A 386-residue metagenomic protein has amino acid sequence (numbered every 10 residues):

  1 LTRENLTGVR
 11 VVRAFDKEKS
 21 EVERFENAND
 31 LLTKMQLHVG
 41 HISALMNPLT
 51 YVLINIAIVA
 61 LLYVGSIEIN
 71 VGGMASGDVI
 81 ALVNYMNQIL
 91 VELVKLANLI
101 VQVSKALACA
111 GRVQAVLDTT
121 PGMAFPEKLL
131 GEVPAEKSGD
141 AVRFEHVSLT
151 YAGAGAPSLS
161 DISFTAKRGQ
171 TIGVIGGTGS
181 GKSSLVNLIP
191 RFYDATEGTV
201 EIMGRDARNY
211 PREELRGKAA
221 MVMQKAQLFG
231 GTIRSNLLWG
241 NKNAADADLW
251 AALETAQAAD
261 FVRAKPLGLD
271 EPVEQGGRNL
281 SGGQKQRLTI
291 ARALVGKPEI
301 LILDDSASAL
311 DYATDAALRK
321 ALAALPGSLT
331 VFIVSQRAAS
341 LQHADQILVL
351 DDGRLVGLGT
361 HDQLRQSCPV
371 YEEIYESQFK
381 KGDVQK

Functional and structural regions predicted by a protein language model:
L1-A60, V71, Q102-K105, P121-G122 (+2 more regions): An intracellular "coupling" helix at the cytosolic face of ABC transporter transmembrane type-1 domains
E4-R10, E23-R24, M86-A154, D194-E197 (+4 more regions): ABC transporter TMD-NBD coupling linker
V9, Y63-I67, G111, D305: Transmembrane alpha-helix boundary and packing residues in multipass membrane permease domains and related
H38, I42-L45, L82, R208 (+1 more regions): Alpha-helical membrane-protein architecture signal
S43-A57, S76-V101: Hydrophobic alpha-helical segments in the permease module
Y63-G77: Helix-interface capping motifs at the ends of transmembrane segments in multi-pass membrane proteins
P134-K386: ABC-type nucleotide-binding domain
